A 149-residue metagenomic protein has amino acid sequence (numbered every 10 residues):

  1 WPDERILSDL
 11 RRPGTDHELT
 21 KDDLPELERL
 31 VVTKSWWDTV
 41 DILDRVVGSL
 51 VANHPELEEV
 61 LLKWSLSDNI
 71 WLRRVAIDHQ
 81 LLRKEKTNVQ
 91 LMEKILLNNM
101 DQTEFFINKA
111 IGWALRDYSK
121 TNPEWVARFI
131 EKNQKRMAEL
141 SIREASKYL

Functional and structural regions predicted by a protein language model:
W1-L149: Alpha-helical scaffold domains
